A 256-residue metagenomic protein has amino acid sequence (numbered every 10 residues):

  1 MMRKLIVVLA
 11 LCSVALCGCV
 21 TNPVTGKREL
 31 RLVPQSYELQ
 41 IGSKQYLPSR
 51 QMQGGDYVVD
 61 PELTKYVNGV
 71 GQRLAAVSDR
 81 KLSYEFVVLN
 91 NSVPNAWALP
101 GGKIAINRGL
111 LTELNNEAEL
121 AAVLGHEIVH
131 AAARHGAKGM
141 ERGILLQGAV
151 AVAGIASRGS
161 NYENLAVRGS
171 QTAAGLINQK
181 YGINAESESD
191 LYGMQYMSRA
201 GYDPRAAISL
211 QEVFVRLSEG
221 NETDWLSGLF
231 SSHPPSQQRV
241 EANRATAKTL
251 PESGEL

Functional and structural regions predicted by a protein language model:
M1-C19: Sec-dependent bacterial lipoprotein signal peptides
I6, C19-L256: A Zn2+-metalloprotease active-site environment signal
